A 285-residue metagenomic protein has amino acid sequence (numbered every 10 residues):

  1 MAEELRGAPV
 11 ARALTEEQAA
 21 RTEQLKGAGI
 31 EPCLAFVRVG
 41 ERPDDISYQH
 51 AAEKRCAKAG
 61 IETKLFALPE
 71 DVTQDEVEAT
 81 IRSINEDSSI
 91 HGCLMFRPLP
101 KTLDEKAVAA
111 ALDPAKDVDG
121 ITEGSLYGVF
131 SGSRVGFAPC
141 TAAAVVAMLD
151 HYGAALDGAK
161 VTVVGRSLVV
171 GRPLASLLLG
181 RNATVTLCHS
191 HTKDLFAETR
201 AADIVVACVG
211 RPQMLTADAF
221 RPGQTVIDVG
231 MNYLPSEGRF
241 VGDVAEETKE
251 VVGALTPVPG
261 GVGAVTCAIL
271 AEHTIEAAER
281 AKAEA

Functional and structural regions predicted by a protein language model:
M1-I30: Positively charged, low-complexity intrinsically disordered leader regions
E31-G40: Short beta-strand segments enriched in small/hydrophobic residues
V39-E53, Y127, V135-T225, L234-V252: Glycine-rich phosphate/diphosphate-binding loop of Rossmann-like nucleotide-binding domains
C56-E70, V185-L187: Short beta-strand elements in bilobed, periplasmic/extracellular small-molecule ligand-binding domains
E76-S88: Short, well-structured alpha-helical segments in soluble
G92-L156, Q213: Anion-binding alpha/beta catalytic cores of soluble intermediary-metabolism enzymes, centered on
F96, C208-V209, V229: Short, well-ordered coil/turn residues at beta-beta hairpins and beta-strand->alpha-helix junctions within
K106-L126, G230-K282: Rossmann-fold NAD(P)-binding glycine/threonine-rich loop
